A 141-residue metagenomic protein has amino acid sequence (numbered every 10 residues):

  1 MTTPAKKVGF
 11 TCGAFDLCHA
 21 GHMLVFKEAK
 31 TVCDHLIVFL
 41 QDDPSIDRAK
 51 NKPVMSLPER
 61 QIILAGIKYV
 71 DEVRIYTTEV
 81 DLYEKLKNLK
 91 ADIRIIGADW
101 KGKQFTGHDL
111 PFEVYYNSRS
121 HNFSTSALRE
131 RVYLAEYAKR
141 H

Functional and structural regions predicted by a protein language model:
M1-H141: Nucleotidyltransferase catalytic core that binds NTPs
